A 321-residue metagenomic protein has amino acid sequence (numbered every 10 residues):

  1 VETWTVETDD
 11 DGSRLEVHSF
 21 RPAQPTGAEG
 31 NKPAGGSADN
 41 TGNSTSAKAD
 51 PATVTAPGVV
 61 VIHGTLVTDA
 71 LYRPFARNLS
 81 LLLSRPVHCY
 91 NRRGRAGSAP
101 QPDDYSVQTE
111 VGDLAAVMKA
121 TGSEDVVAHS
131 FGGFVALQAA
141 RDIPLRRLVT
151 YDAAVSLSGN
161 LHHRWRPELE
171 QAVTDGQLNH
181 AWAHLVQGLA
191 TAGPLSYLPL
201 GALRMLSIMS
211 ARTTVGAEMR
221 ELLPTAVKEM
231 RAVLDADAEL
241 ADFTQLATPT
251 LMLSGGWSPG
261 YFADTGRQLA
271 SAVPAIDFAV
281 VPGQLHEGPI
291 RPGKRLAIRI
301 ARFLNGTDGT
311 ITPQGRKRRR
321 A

Functional and structural regions predicted by a protein language model:
E2, S210-A238: Hydrophobic, aromatic-rich cap/lid helix
D9, S13-P25, T53-A99: Conserved HGGG/HGGXW glycine-rich cap/lid loop of the alpha/beta-hydrolase fold
H88-V127, I298: Active-site loop/oxyanion-hole signature of alpha/beta-hydrolase fold enzymes
A128, G132, A136: Gly/Ala-rich beta-loop-alpha elbow adjacent to hydrolase catalytic centers
R141-D175: Flexible "cap/lid" loop of the alpha/beta hydrolase fold
L246, M252-S254: Short beta-strand/loop motif that positions the catalytic acidic residue of the alpha/beta-hydrolase fold
P259-T265: Conserved alpha/beta-hydrolase "acid-adjacent" motif
V281-R295: Catalytic histidine-centered segment of alpha/beta-hydrolase-like enzymes
